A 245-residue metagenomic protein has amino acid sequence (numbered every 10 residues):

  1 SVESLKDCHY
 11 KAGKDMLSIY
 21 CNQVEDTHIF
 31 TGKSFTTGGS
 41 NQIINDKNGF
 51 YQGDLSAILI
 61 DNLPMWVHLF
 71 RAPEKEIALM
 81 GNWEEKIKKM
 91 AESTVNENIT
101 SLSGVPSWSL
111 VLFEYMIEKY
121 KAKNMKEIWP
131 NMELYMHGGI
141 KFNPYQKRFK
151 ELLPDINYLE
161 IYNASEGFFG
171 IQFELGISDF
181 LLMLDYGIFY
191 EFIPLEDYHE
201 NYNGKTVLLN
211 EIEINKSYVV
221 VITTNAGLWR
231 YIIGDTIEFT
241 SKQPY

Functional and structural regions predicted by a protein language model:
S1-K14: Conserved AMP-binding A3 loop
A12-H68, I77: Conserved AMP-binding loop of ANL adenylate-forming enzymes
L55-Y245: Active-site glycine/GP-rich loop and adjacent strand/helix microenvironment that borders small-molecule binding pockets
